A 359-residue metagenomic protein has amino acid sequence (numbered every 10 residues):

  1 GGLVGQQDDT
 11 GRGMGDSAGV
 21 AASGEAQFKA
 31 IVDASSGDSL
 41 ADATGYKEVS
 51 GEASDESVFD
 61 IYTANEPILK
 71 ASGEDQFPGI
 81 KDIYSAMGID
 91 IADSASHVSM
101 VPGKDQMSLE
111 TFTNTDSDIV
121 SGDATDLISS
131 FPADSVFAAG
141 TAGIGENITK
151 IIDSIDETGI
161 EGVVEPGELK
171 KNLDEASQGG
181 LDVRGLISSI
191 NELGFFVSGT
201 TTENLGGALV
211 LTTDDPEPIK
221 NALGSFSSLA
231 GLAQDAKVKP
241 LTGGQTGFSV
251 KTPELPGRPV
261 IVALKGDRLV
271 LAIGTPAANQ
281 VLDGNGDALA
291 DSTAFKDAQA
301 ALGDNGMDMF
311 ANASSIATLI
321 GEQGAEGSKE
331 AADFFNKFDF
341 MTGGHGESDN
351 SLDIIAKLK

Functional and structural regions predicted by a protein language model:
G1-E52, I187-D297, A356-L358: Single conserved position on a long alpha-helix in the C-terminal lobe of the eukaryotic protein kinase
A21-A22, L69-E74, H97-K104, S154-E161 (+3 more regions): A broad, low-specificity signal for short, low-complexity segments enriched in glycine/proline and polar/charged
S23-G24, K29-V32, D42-I151, L302-K359: Leucine-rich, highly hydrophobic segment in Treponema pallidum outer-membrane-associated proteins
A34, E56, A71, A86 (+8 more regions): Surface-exposed polar/charged interaction patches
D38-D42, P78-D82, L127-S130, E157-E161 (+3 more regions): Short, low-complexity, polar/charged sequence segments that are solvent-exposed and flexible
V49-A53, S57-D60, I119-V120, L127-D214: Extended non-catalytic domains of envelope/secretory-pathway proteins
I68-I83, S177-V197, Q234-I261, I316-F334 (+1 more regions): Intrinsic, low-complexity N-terminal interaction/targeting segments
